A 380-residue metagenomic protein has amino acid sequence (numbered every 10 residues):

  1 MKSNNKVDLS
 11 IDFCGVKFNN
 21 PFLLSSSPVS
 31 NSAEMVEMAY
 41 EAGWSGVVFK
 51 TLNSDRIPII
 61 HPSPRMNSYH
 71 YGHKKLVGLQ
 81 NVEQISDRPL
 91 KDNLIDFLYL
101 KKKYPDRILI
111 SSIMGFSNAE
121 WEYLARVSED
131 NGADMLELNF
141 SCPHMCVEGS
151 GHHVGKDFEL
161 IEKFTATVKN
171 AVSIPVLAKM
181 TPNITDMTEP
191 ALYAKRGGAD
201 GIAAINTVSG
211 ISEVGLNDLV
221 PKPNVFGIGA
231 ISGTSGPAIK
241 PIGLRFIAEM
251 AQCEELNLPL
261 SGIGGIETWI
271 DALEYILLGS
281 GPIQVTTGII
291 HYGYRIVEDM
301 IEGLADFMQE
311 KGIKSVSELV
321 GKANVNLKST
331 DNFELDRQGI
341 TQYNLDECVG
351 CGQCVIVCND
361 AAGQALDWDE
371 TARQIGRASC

Functional and structural regions predicted by a protein language model:
K2-D12, S32-K103: Glycine-rich, positively charged N-terminal anion/phosphate-binding segment
F22-S26, S45-K50, L109-I113, L136-L138 (+7 more regions): Hydrophobic faces of well-ordered beta-strands that scaffold small-molecule active sites in alpha/beta enzyme cores
A33-A39, A119-D130, I184-G197, M250-L256 (+1 more regions): Catalytic cores of alpha/beta
G46-D55, L138-H144, G201-I211, G265-I266 (+1 more regions): Glycine-rich phosphate-binding active-site loops on the catalytic face of alpha/beta enzymes
R56-G72, E213-I231, I276, G288-I313: C-terminal helical cap(s) of enzyme catalytic domains, especially alpha/beta-barrels
G72-F158: Active-site beta->alpha loop and helix N-cap motifs at the rims of alpha/beta catalytic domains
G78-R88, P143-L160, P190, K195-L256 (+1 more regions): Glycine/Thr-rich beta-alpha phosphate-binding loop at enzyme active sites
Y275, Q353-R373, R377-S379: Iron-sulfur cluster-binding cysteine motifs and their immediate structural context in ferredoxin-like electron-transfer
